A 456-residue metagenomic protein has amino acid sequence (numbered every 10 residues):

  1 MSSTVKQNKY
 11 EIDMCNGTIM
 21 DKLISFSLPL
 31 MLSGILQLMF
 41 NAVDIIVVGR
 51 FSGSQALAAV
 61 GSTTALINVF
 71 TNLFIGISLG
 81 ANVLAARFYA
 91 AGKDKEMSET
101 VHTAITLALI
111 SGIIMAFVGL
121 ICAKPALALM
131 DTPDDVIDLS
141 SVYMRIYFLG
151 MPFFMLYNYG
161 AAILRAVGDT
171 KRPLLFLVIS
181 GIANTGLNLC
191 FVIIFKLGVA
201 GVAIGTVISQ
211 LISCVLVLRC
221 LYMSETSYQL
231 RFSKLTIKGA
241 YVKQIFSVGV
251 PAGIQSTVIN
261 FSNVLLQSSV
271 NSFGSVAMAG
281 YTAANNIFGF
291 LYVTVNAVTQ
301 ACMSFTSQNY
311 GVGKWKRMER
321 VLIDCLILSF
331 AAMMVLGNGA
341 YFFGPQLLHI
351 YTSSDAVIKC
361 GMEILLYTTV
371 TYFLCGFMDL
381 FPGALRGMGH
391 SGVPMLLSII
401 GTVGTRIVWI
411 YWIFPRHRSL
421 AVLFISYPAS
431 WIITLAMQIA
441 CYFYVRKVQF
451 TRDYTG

Functional and structural regions predicted by a protein language model:
M1-S27, A85-G150, I194-V250, T306-T371 (+1 more regions): Short alpha-helical transmembrane segments in multi-pass integral membrane proteins
N16, M20-M39, V43, L66-L73 (+8 more regions): Residue-level signal for short hydrophobic patches within transmembrane helices of multi-pass membrane transporters
S25-D44, I146, S180, S209-S213 (+3 more regions): Transmembrane helical elements of multi-pass membrane transporters/channels
M39-A58, L127-D134, C190-L197, T257-F290 (+3 more regions): Helix-terminus/linker motif at the lipid-water interface of multi-pass membrane proteins
S54, A58-A65, M144, A203 (+3 more regions): Small-residue hotspots at the loop-to-helix junctions and early N-terminal turns of transmembrane alpha-helices
L57-F117, F154-P173, G280-N338, F342-G344 (+2 more regions): Small-residue-rich hydrophobic transmembrane alpha-helices
V69-N72, N184-N188, C214-L218, F290-V293 (+3 more regions): Hydrophobic transmembrane alpha-helices of multi-pass small-molecule transporters
S78, Y147-R165, P173-N184, V202-V217 (+4 more regions): Short runs within selected transmembrane alpha-helices of multi-pass transporters and secretion channels
